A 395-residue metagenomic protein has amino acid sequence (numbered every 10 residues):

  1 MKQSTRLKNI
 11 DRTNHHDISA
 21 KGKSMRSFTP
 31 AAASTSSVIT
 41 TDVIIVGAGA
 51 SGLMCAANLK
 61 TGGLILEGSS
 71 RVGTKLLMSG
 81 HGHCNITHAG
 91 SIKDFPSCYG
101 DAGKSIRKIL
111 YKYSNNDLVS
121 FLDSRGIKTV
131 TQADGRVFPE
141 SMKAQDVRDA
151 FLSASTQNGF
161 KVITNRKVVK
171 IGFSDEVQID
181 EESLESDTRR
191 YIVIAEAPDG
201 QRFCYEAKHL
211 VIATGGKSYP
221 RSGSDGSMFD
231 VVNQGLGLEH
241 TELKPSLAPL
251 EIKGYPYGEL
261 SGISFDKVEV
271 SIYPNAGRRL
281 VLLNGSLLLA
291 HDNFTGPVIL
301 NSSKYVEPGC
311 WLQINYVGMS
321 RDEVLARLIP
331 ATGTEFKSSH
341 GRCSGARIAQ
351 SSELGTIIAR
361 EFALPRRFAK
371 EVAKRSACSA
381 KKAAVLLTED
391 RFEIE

Functional and structural regions predicted by a protein language model:
I39-T41, D199-H209, L282-L283: Core beta-strand elements of the Rossmann-like FAD/NAD(P) dinucleotide-binding domain in flavoenzyme oxidoreductases
T41-I65: N-terminal Rossmann-like FAD-binding beta1-loop-alpha1 element of flavoenzymes
I44-V46, C204-S218, L287-A290: Short hydrophobic core segments
S70-V72, L77-M78, L238-K244, A248-S379: An anion/pyrophosphate-binding glycine-rich loop and adjacent beta-alpha core in soluble alpha-beta enzymes
H81-T131: Glycine-rich active-site loop/strand segments that organize a redox cofactor
I106-S114, D134-S153, Y219-S224, R375-S379: Short beta-strand to alpha-helix junction loop
T164-N165, R367-E395: A glycine-rich dinucleotide-binding beta-alpha-beta segment and adjacent secondary-structure elements that constitute
T164-R189: A conserved short coil-to-beta-strand element within the FAD-binding core of flavoproteins
